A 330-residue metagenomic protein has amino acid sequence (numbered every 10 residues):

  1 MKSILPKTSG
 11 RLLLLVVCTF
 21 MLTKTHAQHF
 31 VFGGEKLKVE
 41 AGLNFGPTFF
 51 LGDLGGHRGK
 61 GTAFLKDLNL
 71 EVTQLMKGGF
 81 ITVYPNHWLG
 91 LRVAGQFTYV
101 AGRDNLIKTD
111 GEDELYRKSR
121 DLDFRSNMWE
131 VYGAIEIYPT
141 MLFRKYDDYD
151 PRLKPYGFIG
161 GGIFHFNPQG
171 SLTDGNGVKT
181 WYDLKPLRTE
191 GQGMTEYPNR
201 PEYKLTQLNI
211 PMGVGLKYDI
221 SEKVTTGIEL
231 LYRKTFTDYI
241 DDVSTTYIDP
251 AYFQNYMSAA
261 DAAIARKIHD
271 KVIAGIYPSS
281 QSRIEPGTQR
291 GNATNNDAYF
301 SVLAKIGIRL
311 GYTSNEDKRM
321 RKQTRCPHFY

Functional and structural regions predicted by a protein language model:
L37, T73-L75, N127-V131, P151-L153 (+2 more regions): Residues that define the transmembrane beta-barrel architecture of outer-membrane proteins
L43-P47, G79-V83, V93, G133-P139 (+4 more regions): Residues on the lipid-exposed face of transmembrane beta-strands in outer-membrane beta-barrel proteins
P47-M76, F80: Surface-exposed strand-loop-strand hairpins of Gram-negative outer-membrane beta-barrel proteins
L51, W88-L91, L142-K145, K223-T226 (+1 more regions): Repeated loop/turn-to-beta-strand initiation elements of outer-membrane beta-barrel proteins
H57-A63, I107-Y116, T173-T180, V243-Y252 (+1 more regions): Flexible, surface-exposed loop regions and adjacent strand-edge segments of Gram-negative outer-membrane beta-barrel
T62-D67, R117-F124, R144-K145, E196-E202 (+1 more regions): Extracellular loop and loop/strand-boundary signature of outer-membrane beta-barrel proteins
H87-W181: Gram-negative (and chloroplast) outer-membrane scaffold detector with strong preference for beta-barrel transmembrane
S221-Y330: Predominantly the C-terminal beta-signal and adjacent terminal strand-loop region of outer-membrane beta-barrel
